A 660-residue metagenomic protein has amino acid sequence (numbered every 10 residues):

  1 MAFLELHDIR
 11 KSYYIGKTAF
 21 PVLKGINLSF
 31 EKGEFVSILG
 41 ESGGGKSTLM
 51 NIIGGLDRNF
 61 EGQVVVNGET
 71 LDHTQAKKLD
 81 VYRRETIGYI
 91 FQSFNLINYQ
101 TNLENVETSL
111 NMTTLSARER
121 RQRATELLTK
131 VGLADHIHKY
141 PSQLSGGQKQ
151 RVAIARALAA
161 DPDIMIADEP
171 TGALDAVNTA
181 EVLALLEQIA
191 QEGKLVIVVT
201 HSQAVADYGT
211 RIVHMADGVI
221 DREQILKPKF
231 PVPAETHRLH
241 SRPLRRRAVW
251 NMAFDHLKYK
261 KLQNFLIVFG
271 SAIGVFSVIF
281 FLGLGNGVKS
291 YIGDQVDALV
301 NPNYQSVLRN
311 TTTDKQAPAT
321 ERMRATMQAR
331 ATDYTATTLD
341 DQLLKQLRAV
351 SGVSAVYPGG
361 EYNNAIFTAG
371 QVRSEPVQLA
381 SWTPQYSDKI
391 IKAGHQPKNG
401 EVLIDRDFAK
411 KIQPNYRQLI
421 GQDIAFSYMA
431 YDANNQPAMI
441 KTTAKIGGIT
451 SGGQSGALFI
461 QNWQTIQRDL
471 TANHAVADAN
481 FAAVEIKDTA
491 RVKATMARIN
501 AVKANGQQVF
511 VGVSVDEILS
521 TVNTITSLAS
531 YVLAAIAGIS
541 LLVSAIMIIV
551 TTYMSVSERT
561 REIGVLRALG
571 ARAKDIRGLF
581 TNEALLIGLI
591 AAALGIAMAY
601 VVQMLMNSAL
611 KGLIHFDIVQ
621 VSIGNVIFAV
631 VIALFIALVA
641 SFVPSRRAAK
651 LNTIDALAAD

Functional and structural regions predicted by a protein language model:
L49, P302-N303, V307-F481, E485 (+1 more regions): Short acidic/glycine-enriched loop/turn elements at secondary-structure junctions
R84, K139, A160, E192: Conserved signature/switch motifs of ABC ATPase nucleotide-binding domains
Y140-L144, Q148: Conserved ABC ATPase signature
A155, Y208-I212, G218, N625-D660: C-terminal membrane-exit region of the final transmembrane helix in multipass inner-membrane proteins
A159-D163, E583: A short, proline-enriched helix->beta-strand linker immediately N-terminal to the Walker B motif in ABC-type P-loop
L284, R491-R498, V502-L542, S557: Peri-transmembrane interface segments
G538-A545, I549-N607, G624-F628, I632-I636 (+1 more regions): Transmembrane alpha-helical interface segments in multi-pass membrane proteins
